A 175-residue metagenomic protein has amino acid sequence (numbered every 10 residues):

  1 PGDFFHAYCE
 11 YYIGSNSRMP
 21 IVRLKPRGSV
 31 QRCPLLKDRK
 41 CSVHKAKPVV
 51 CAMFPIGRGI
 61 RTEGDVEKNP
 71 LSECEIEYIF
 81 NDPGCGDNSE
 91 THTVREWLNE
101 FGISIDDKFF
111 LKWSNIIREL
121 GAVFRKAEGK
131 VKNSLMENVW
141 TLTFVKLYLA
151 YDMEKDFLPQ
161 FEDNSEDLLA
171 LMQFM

Functional and structural regions predicted by a protein language model:
P1-M175: Short loop/turn segments that flank or connect secondary-structure elements
